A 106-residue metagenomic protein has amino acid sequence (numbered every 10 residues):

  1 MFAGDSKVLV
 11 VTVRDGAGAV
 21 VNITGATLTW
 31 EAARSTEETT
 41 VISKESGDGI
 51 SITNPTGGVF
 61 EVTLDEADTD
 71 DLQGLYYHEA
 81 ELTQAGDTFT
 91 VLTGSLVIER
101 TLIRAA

Functional and structural regions predicted by a protein language model:
M1-A106: Contiguous segments within soluble domain cores/interaction surfaces
